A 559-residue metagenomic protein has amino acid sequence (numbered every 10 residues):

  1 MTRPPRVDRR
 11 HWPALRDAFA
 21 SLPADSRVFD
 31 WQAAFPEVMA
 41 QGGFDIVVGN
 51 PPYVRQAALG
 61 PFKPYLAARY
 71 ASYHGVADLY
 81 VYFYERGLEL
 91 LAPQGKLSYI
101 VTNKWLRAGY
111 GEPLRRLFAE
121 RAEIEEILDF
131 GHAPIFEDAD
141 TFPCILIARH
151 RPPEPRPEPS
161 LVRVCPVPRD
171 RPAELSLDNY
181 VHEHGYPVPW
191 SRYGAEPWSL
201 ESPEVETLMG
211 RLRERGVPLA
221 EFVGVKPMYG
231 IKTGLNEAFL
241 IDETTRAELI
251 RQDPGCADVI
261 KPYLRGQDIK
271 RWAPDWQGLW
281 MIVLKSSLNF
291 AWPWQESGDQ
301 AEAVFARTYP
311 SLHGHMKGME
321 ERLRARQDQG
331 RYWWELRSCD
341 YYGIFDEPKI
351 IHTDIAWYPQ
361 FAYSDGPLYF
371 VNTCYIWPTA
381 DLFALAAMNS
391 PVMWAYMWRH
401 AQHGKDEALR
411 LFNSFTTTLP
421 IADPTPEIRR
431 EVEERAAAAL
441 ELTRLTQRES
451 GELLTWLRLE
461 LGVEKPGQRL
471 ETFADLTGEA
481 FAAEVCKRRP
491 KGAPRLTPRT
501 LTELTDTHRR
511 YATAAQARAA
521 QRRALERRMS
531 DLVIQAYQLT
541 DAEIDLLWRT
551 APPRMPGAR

Functional and structural regions predicted by a protein language model:
M1-A33, A40-I46, A58: Basic, amphipathic N-terminal segments
D30-P254, D258, F361-C374, L385 (+2 more regions): Signature of N6-adenine DNA methyltransferases within the class I
P51, R55, L91, G95 (+10 more regions): A generic secondary-structure signal for well-formed alpha-helical elements
F130-I135, L336-D340, G404: Short, solvent-exposed loop/turn elements at beta->coil junctions and helix N-caps that rim active or binding pockets
I145-I147, Y263, I351, I376 (+2 more regions): Conserved hydrophobic/aromatic beta-strand scaffold that supports enzyme active sites
S191-S199, R213-V223, S311, A422-R559: Non-catalytic DNA-recognition/assembly elements of restriction-modification systems
R192-T379: Polyanion-binding catalytic cores of nucleic-acid enzymes and NTP/SAM-utilizing transferases
Y375-T418, T425-I428, E433, A437-L442 (+1 more regions): Basic, amphipathic alpha-helical recognition segments used for DNA target recognition
